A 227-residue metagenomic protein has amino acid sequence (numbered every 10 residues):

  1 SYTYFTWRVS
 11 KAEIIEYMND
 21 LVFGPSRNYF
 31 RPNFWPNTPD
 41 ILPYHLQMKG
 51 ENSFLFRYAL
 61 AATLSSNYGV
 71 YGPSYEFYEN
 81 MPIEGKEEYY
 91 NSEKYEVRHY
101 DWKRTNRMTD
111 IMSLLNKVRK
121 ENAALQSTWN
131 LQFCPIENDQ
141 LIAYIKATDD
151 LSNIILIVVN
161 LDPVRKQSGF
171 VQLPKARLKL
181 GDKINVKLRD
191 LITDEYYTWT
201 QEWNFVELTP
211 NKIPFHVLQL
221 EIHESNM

Functional and structural regions predicted by a protein language model:
S1-Y71, F77-N80: Glycan-recognition surfaces
A12-N28, W35, L64, Y75-M227: Carbohydrate-interacting/catalytic domains
